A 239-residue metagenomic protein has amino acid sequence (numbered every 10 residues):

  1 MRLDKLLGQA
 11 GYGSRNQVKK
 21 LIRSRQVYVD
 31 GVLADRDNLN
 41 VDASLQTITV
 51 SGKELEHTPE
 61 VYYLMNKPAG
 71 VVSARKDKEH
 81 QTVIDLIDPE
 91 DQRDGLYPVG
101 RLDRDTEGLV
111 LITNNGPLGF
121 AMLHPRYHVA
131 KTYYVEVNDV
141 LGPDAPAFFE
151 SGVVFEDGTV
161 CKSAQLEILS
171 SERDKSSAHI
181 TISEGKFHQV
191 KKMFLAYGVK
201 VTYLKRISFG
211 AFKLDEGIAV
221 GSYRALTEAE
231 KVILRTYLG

Functional and structural regions predicted by a protein language model:
M1-G239: Basic, flexible Lys/Arg- and Gly-enriched helix-loop patches that mediate nucleic-acid binding at interfaces with rRNA
